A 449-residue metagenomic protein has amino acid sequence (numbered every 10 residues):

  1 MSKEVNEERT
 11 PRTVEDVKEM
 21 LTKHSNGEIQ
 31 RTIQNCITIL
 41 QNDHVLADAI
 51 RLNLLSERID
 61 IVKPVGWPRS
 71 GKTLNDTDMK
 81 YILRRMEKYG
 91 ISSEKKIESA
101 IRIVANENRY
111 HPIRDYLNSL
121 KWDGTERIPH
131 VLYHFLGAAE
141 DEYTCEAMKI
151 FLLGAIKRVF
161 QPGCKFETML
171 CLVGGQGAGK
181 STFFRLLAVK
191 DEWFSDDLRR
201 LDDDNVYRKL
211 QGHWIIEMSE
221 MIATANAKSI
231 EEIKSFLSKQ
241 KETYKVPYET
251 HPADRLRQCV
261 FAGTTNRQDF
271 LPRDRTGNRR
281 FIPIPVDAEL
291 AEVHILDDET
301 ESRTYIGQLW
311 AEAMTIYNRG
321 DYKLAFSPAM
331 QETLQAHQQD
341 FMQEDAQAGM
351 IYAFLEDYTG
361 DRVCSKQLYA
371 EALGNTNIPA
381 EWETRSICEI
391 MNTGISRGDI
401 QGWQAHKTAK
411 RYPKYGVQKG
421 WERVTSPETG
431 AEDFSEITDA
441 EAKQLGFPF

Functional and structural regions predicted by a protein language model:
M1-R127, E142, E146, N377-W382 (+3 more regions): N-terminal nucleic-acid engagement/recognition segments and initiation subdomains in replication, restriction
I101-Q211, K366: P-loop NTPase catalytic core of nucleic-acid-dependent motor ATPases
V206-Q211, V246-T264: AAA+/SF3 P-loop NTPase mechanochemical coupling elements
I215-L237, P272-G277: Conserved AAA+/SF3 P-loop NTPase catalytic/coupling segment centered on the Walker-B
I230-A253: Conserved catalytic/switch belt of AAA+ P-loop NTPases
L271-E292: A short helix-turn-beta junction within AAA+ P-loop NTPase domains corresponding to the substrate/partner-engaging
T304-H337: Long, low-complexity, charged/polar intrinsically disordered regions in eukaryotic proteins
L324-F449: DNA transaction DNA-binding modules
